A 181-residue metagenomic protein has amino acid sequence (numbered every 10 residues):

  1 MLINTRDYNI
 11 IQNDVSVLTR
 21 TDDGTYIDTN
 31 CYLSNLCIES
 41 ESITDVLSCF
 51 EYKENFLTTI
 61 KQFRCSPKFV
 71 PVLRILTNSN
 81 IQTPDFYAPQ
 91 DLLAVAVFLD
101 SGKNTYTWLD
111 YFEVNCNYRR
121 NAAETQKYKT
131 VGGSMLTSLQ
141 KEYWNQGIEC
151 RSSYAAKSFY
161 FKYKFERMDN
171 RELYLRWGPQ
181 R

Functional and structural regions predicted by a protein language model:
M1-Q126, S134, S138-R151, A155-R181: Non-catalytic substrate-recognition and accessory regions of acyl/acetyltransferase enzymes
